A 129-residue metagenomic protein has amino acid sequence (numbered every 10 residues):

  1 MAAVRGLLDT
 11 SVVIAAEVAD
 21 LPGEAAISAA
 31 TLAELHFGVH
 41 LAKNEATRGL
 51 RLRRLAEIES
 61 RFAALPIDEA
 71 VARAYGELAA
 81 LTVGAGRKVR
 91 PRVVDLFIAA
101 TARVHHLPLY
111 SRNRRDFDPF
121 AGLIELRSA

Functional and structural regions predicted by a protein language model:
M1-G6, A16-T101, P108, D118-A129: PIN-domain endoribonuclease scaffold, especially VapC-family toxins
V13: Conserved catalytic/coupling modules of large nucleotide/cofactor-utilizing molecular machines
R112: Conserved acidic donor-binding loop of glycosyltransferase catalytic domains
R115: Flexible glycine-rich beta->alpha loop in the catalytic core of nucleotide-sugar glycosyltransferases
